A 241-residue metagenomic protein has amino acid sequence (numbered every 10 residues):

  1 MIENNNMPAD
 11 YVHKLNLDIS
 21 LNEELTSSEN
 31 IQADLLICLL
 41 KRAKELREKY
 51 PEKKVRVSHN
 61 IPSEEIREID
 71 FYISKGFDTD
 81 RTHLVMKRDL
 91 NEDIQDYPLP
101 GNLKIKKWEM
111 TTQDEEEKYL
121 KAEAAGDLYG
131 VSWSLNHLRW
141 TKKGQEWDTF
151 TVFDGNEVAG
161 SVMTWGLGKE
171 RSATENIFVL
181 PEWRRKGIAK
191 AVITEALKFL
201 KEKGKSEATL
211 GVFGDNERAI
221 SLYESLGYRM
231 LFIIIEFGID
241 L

Functional and structural regions predicted by a protein language model:
I2-M7, G130-L180: A conserved beta-strand-loop-helix scaffold within acyl/acetyltransferase catalytic domains
N5-L17, S27, G166-T174, R184 (+1 more regions): A conserved beta-turn-beta hairpin within the catalytic core of GNAT-like acetyltransferases that forms part
N6, K14, D18-G101, F237: Acyl-donor-binding surface of acyltransferase catalytic domains
S28-E45, V179, R185-E202, S221-S225: Conserved acetyl-CoA-binding loop-helix of GNAT-fold acetyltransferases
V57-H59, T174, A208-V212: Conserved hydrophobic beta-strand within the GNAT/NAT acetyltransferase core sheet that lines the active-site cleft
E68, Y72, Y223, Y228: Conserved active-site tyrosine of GNAT-family acetyltransferases
L84-T111, S206, G211-E217, R229 (+1 more regions): C-terminal "cap" of GNAT-fold acetyltransferases
Y97-S132: Short amphipathic alpha-helix that is part of the acyltransferase structural core
